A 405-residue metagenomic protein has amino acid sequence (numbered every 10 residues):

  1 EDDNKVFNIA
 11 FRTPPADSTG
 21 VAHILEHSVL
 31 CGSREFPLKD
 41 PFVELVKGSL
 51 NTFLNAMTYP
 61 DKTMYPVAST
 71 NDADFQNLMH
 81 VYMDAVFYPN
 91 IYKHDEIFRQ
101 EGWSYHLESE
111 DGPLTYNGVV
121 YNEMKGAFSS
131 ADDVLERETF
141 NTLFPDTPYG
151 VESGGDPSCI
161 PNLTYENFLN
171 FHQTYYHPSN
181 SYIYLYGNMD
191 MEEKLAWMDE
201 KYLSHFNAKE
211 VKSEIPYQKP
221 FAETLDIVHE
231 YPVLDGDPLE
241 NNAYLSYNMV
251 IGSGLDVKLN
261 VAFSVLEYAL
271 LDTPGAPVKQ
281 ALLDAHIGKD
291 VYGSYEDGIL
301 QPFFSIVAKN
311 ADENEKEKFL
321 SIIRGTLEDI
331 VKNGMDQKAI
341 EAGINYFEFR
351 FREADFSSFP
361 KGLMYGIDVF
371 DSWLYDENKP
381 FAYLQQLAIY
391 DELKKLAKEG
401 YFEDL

Functional and structural regions predicted by a protein language model:
E1-D2: N- or domain-start disorder-to-order transition segments that initiate the globular core
K5-V6: Betabetaalpha-Me/HNH-type nuclease active-site subdomain
A10-G20: Short pre-active-site segment immediately N-terminal to the catalytic Zn-binding motif
P14, S28, G32-F221, D235-D256 (+2 more regions): Charge-rich, well-structured scaffold segments of protease-associated domains
T19-C31: Active-site recognition of the HExxH zinc-binding catalytic motif
A22, A262-F263: Alpha-helical transmembrane segments of multi-pass inner-membrane proteins, especially transporters/permeases
E223-V228: Intrinsically disordered, low-complexity regulatory segments
